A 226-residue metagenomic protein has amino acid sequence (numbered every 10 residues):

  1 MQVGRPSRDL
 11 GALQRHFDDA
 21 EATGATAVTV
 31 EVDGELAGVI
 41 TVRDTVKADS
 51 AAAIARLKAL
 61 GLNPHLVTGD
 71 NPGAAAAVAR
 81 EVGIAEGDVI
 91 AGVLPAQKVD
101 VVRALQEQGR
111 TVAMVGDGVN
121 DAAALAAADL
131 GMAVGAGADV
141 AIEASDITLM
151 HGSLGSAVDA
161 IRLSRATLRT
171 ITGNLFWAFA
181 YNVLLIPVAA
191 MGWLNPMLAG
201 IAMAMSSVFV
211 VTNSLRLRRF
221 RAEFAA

Functional and structural regions predicted by a protein language model:
M1, R8, R216-L217: Residue-level signature for short turns and capping positions that connect secondary-structure elements
Q2-V3, G34: Terminal low-complexity, intrinsically disordered regions
V3-G4, T45: C-terminal, low-ordered peptide segments at domain boundaries
G4-P6, L10-F17, E21: ATP-binding catalytic core of ATPases
R5-D9, D49, R221-A222: A short, polar/proline- and glycine-enriched secondary-structure boundary/capping micro-motif
H16, T23-G173: Conserved ATP-binding TGD loop and adjacent catalytic N/P-domain core of P-type ATPases
M150-A226: Membrane-embedded transport module
